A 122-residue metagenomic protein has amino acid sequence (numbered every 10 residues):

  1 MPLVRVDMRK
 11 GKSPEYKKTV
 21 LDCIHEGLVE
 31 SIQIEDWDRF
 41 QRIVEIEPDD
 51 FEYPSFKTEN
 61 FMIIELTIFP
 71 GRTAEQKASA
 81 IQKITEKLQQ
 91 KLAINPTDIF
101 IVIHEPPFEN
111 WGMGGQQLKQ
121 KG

Functional and structural regions predicted by a protein language model:
M1-G122: Interaction-mediating elements
